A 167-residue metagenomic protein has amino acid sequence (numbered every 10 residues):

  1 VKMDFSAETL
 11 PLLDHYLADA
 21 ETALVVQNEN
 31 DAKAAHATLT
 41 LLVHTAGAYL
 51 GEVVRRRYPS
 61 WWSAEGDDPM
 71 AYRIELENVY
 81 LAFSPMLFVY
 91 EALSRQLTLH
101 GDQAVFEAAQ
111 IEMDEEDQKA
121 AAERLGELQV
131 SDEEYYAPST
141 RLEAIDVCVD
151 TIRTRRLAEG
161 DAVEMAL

Functional and structural regions predicted by a protein language model:
V1-V43: N-terminal low-complexity, intrinsically disordered segments
K2, L13, A46, R55 (+3 more regions): Generic intrinsically disordered, low-complexity segments enriched for polar/acidic and small residues
L17-A20, V53, R57-Y58, A92-Q96: Generic structural signal for hydrophobic core residues of well-folded globular domains
T22, R55, A64, D68 (+1 more regions): A generic structural signal for solvent-exposed, polar alpha-helical segments
A37-S60, A64, D146-D161: Extended, Lys/Arg-enriched charged tracts that mediate electrostatic binding to polyanionic substrates
W61-E77: Long, charged, glycine-rich C-terminal linkers/tails
I74-A166: A recognition module on extended beta-rich or small alphabeta surfaces enriched in W/G with H and D/E
